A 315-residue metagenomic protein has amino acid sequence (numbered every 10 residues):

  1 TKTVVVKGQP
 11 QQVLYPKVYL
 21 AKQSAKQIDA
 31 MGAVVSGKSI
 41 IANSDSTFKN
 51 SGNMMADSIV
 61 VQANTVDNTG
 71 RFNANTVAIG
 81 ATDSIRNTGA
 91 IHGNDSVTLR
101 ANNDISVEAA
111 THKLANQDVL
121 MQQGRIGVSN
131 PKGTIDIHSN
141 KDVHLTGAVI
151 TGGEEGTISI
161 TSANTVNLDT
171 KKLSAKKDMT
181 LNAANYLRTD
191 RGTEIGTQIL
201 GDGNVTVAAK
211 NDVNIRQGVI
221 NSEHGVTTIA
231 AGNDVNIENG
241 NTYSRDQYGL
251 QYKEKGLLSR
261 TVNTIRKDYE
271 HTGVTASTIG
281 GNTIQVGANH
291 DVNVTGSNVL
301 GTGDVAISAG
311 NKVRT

Functional and structural regions predicted by a protein language model:
T1-T315: Binding/recognition "hotspot" determinant
